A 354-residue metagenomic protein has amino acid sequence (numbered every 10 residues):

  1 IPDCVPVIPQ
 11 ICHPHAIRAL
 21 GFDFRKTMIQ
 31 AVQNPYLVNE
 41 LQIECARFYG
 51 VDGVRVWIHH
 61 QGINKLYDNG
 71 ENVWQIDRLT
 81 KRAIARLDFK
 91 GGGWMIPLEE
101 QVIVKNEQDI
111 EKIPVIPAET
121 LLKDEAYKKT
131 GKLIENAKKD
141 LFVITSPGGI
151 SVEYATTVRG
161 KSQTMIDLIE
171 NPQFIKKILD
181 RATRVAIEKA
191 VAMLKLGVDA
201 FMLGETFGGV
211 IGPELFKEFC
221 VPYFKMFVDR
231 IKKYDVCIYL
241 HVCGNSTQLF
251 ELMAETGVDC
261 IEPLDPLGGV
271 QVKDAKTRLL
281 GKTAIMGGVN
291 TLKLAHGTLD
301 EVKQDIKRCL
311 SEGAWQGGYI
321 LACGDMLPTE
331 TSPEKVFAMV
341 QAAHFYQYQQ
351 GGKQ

Functional and structural regions predicted by a protein language model:
I1-A31, P35, E40-L41, A85 (+1 more regions): Active-site loop segments of alpha/beta catalytic cores
I29-G91: N-terminal accessory beta-strand-rich subdomains and adjacent acidic, glycine-rich linkers that precede catalytic cores
